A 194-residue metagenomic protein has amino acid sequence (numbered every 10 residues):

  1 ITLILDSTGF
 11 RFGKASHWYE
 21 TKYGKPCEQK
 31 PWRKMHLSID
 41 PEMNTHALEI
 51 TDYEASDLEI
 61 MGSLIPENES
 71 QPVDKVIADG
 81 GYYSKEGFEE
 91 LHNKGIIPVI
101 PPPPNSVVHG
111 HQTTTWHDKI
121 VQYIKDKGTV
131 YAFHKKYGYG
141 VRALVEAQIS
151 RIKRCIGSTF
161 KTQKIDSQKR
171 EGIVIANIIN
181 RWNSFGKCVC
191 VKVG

Functional and structural regions predicted by a protein language model:
I1-I97, P101-P103, K153, E171-A176 (+1 more regions): Polybasic low-complexity intrinsically disordered regions
T8, A15, Y19, A78 (+5 more regions): A general marker of short, structured functional hotspots
T21, Q29, R33, N93 (+6 more regions): Generic cytosolic/nucleocytoplasmic N-terminal low-complexity/intrinsically disordered segments
E69-Q71, Q112, Y123, V174-I175 (+1 more regions): Short, intrinsically disordered/low-complexity patches at protein termini and at juxtamembrane boundaries
G80-K153: Helix-centered, glycine/charged polyanion-binding patches within enzymatic domains that contact phosphate-containing
Y131-G194: Basic, amphipathic alpha-helical segments enriched in Lys/Arg and hydrophobic/aromatic residues
